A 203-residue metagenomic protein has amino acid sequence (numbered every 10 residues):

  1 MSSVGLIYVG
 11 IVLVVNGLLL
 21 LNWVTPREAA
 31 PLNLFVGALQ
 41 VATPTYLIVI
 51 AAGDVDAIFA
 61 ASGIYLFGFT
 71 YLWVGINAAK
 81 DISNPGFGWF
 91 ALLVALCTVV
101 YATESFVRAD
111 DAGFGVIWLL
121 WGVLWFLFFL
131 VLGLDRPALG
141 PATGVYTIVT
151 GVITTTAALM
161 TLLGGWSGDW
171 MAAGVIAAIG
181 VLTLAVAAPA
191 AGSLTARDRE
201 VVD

Functional and structural regions predicted by a protein language model:
M1-D56, L162-D203: N-terminal topogenic module of multi-pass integral membrane proteins
L6-N16, F35-P44, S62-V74, L96-V100 (+3 more regions): Hydrophobic cores of alpha-helical transmembrane segments in multi-pass integral membrane proteins
N16-E28, Y46-A57, W73-P85, E104-D110 (+1 more regions): Short juxtamembrane and helix-loop transition motifs at transmembrane-helix boundaries in membrane proteins
E28-F35, P85-L93, P141-T147: Cytoplasmic-side transmembrane-helix entry/capping segments in multi-pass membrane proteins
A57-I64, T143, T147: Alpha-helical transmembrane segments of integral membrane proteins, emphasizing hydrophobic/aromatic residues
A61-L134: Membrane-proximal helix-loop-helix units in multi-pass membrane proteins
A112-D203: C-terminal transmembrane helix-loop-helix hairpin of multi-pass membrane proteins
